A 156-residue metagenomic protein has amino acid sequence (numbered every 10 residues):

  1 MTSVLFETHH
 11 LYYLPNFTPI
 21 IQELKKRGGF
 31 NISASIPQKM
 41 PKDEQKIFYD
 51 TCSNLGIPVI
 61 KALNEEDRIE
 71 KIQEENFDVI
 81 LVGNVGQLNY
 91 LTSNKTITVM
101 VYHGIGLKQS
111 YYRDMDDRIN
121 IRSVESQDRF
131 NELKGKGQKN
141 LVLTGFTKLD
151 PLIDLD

Functional and structural regions predicted by a protein language model:
M1-S3: Residues that mark the start of a beta-strand
L5-L155: Active-site and donor-binding regions of nucleotide-sugar-utilizing enzymes
